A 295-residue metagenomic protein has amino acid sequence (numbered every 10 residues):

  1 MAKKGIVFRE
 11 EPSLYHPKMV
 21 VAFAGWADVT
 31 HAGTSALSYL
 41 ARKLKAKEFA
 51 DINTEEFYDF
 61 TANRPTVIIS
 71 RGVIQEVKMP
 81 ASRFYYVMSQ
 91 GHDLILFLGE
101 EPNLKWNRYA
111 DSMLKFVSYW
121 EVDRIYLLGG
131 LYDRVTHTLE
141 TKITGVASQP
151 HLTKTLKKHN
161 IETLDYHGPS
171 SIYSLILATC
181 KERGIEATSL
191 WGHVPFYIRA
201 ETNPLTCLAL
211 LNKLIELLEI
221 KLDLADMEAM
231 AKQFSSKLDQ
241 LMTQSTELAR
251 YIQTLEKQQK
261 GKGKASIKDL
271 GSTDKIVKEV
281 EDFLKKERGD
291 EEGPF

Functional and structural regions predicted by a protein language model:
M1-E101: N-terminal short beta-loop-beta anion/metal-coordinating cradle
L14-K18, L44, G91-L94, W120-D123 (+2 more regions): Short coil/turn connectors at secondary-structure junctions
V21-F23, L98-G99, L127-G129, W191-H193: Short beta-strand segments
D28-S35, L104, R108, S171 (+4 more regions): Conserved active-site and cofactor/substrate-binding residues in soluble primary-metabolism enzymes
H92, E100-L152, I176: Internal, conserved structured core segments that host functional sites
R134-L217: Catalytic cores of processing enzymes, dominated by hydrolases/peptidases, characterized by acidic/His-rich
I198-F295: A conserved C-terminal secondary-structure "cap"
